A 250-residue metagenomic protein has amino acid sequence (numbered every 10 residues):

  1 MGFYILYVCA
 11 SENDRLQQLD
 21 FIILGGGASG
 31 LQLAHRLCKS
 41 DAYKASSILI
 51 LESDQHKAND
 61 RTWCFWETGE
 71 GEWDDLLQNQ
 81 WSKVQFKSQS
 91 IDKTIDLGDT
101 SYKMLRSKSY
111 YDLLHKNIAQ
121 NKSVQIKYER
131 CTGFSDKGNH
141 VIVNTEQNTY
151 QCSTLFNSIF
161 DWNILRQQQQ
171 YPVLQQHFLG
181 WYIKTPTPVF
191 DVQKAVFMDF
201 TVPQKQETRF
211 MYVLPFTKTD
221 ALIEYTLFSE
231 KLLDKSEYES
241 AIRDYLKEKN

Functional and structural regions predicted by a protein language model:
M1-F21: Extreme N-terminal leader/targeting segments of oxidoreductases
L19-A45, L49: N-terminal Rossmann-like FAD-binding beta1-loop-alpha1 element of flavoenzymes
H35, K39, K116, P215: Short, well-ordered alpha-helices that flank and scaffold nucleotide-derived cofactor binding pockets
L49-S90: N-terminal FAD cofactor-binding segment of flavoenzymes
W81, Q85-I91, R106-Q125: N-terminal Rossmann-like dinucleotide/flavin-binding domain of flavoprotein oxidoreductases that bind FAD/FMN
L97-K116, S229-E237: Short beta-strand to alpha-helix junction loop
Q125-L246: Predominantly flavin-linked oxidoreductase catalytic cores and closely associated redox partners
